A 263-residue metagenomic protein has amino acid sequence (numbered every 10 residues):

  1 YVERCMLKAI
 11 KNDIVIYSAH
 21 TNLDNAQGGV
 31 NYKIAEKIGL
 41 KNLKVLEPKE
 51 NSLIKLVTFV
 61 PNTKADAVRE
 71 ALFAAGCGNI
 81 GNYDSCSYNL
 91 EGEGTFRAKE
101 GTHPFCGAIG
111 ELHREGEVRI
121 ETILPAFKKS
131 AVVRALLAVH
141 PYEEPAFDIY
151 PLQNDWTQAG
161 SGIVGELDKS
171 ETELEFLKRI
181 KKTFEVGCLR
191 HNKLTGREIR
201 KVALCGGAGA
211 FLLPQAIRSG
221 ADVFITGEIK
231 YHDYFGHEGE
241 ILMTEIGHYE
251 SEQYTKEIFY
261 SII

Functional and structural regions predicted by a protein language model:
Y1-I263: Active-site catalytic microenvironments in core metabolic enzymes, especially phosphate/sugar-handling
